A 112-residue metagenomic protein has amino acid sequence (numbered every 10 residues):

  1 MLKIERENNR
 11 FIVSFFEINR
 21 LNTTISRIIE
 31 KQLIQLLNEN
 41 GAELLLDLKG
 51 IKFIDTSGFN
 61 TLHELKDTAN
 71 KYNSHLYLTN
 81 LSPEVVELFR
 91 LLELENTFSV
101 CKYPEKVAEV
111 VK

Functional and structural regions predicted by a protein language model:
M1-R6, E109-K112: Non-catalytic signal-transmission and effector/linker regions of two-component phosphorelay proteins
E5-K31: STAS-typified acidic loop motif
I25, G58-T61, R90: Residues at alpha-helix caps and immediate loop-helix transition turns in enzyme cores, especially N- and C-cap
L33, L62-L65: Aromatic/hydrophobic pocket-lining residues that form π-stacking "cages" and hydrophobic walls in ligand
I34-S57, T79: Short, glycine-/small-residue-enriched flexible loop/hinge segments at domain edges that mediate gating
K66, N70-P104: Amphipathic, Lys/Arg-enriched alpha-helical "gate/interface" segment within cytosolic domains that mediates
